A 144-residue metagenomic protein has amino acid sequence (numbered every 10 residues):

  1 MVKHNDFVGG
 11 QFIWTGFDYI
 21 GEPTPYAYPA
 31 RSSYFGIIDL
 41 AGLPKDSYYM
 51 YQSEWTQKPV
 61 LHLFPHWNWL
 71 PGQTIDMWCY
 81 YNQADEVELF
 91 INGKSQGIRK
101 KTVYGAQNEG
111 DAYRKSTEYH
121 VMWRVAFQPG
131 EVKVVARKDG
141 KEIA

Functional and structural regions predicted by a protein language model:
M1-K141: Extended substrate-binding grooves/exosites of carbohydrate-active enzymes
